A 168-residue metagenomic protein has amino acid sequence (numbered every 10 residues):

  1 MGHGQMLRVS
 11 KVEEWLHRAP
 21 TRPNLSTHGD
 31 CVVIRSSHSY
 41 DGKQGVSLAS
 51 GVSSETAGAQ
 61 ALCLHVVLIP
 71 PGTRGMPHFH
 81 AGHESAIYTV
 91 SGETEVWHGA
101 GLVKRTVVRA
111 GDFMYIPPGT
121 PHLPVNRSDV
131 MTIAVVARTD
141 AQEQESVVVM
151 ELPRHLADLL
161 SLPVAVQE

Functional and structural regions predicted by a protein language model:
M1-A61, M76, V149-E168: A short, N-terminal "cap"/entry segment at the start of jelly-roll beta-barrel domains of the cupin/DSBH fold
S50, L64-L68, A86, R105 (+2 more regions): Conserved hydrophobic/aromatic beta-strand scaffold that supports enzyme active sites
A57, G82, G101, D129-V130: Short strand-connecting beta-turns/loops that link adjacent beta-strands
R74, H83-A110: A short beta-strand-loop-beta hairpin characteristic of the jelly-roll/cupin
H78-H80, H122: Histidine-centered divalent metal-coordination motifs
R109-A110, P118-E145: Ligand-binding loop in jelly-roll beta-barrel domains
